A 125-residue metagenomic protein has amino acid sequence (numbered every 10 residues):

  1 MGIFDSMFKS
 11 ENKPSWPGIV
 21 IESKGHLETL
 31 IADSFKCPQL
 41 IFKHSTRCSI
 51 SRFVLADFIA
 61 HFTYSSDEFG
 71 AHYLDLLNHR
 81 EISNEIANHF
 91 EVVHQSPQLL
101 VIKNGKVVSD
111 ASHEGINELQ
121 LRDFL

Functional and structural regions predicted by a protein language model:
M1-E28, H89-V92, K103: Non-globular targeting/processing and membrane-anchoring segments
T29-S65: Local sequence-structure signature of Cys/Sec-based thiol-disulfide redox active-site neighborhoods
K43, D67-S83: Thiol-based oxidoreductase modules, predominantly thioredoxin-like and allied folds used for disulfide exchange
V54-L55, I82, H113: Residues at alpha-helix caps and immediate loop-helix transition turns in enzyme cores, especially N- and C-cap
F62-F69, Q120-L121: Short cysteine/histidine-rich metal-coordination sites, predominantly Zn2+-binding motifs
S83-S96: Structural alpha/beta surface segment adjacent to cysteine/selenocysteine redox centers across thiol/disulfide enzymes
Q95, L100-L125: Non-catalytic, surface beta->alpha helical segment in thiol-disulfide oxidoreductase systems
